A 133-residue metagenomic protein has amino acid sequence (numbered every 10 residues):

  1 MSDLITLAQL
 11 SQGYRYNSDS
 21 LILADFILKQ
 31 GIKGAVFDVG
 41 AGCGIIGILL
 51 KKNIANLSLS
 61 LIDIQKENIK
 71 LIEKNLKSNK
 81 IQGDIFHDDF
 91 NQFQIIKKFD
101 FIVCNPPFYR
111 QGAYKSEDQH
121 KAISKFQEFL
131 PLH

Functional and structural regions predicted by a protein language model:
M1-G31: Class I SAM-dependent transferase core
S2, Q9-S11, I85, D118-S124: Residue-level signal for pocket-adjacent positions within structured domains
L7, K29, K80, K121-F129: Generic preference for hydrophobic/aromatic residues in regular secondary structure cores
Y16-S18, Q92-I95, Q111, K125-E128: Generic structural "secondary-structure junction" signal
Y16-S20, C43, P131: Conserved donor sugar-nucleotide recognition element shared by glycan-biosynthetic enzymes
D25-I95, F101-C104, R110-K115: Conserved SAM/SAH cofactor-binding pocket of Class I
P106-H133: Mobile active-site "lid"/loop adjacent to the S-adenosyl-L-methionine
